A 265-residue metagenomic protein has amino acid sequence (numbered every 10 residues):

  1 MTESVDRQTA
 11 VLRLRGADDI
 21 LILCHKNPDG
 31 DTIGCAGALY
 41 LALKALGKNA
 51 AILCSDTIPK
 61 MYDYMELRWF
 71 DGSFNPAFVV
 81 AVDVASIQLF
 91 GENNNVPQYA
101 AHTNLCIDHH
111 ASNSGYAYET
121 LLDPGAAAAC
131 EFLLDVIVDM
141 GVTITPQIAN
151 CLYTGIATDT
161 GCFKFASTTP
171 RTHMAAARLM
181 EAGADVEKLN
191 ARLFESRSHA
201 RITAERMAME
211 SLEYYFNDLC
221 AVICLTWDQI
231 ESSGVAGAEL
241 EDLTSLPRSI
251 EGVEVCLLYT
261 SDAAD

Functional and structural regions predicted by a protein language model:
M1-Q8, V96-N104, P124-L133: An acidic intrinsically disordered interaction segment
T2-G30, G34-M61, W69-P76, T158-S261 (+1 more regions): Hydrophobic helix-and-loop "lid/oligomerization" segment in the mid-to-C-terminal part of catalytic domains
L39-Y40, V96-Y99, L122-D123, M174: Glycine-rich, phosphate-binding/catalytic loops in enzymes
A42, V96, V136, T154 (+1 more regions): Hydrophobic/aromatic ligand-binding patch that stacks against planar heteroaromatic rings of cofactors or nucleotides
I52, N104-C106, T120-L121, C220-V222: Conserved beta-strand scaffold positions in the cores of enzyme catalytic domains, especially in NTP/NDP-utilizing
D63-E119: Active-site cofactor/cluster-binding pocket
H110-A175: Short alpha-helices
